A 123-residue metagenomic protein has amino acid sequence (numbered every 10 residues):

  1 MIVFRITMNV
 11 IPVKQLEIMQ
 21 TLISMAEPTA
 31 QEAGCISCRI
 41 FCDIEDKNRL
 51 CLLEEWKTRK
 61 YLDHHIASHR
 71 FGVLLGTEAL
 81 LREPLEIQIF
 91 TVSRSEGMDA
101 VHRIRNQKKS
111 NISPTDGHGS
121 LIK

Functional and structural regions predicted by a protein language model:
M1-F4, Q15, C38-F41, I89-V92: Short acidic/polar alpha-helix capping motifs at helix-coil junctions
I2-M8, R39-I66: Short, well-ordered beta-strand segments in beta-rich or mixed alpha/beta enzyme and ligand-binding folds
F4-T7, T21-S24, P28-Q31, I40: N-terminal leader/targeting segments and the first structural element of proteins
N9-E17: Short, surface-exposed ligand-recognition loops at beta-strand->loop->(often short) alpha-helix junctions that present
I18-M19, H65: A structural signal for short hydrophobic/aromatic patches embedded in well-ordered alpha helices
S24, A30-I36, E55-I89: An amphipathic, aromatic/His-enriched active-site/gating alpha helix that lines ligand/cofactor pockets
I40-D46, L75-K123: Glycine-rich beta-strand-turn "strand-cap" elements at beta-sheet edges
